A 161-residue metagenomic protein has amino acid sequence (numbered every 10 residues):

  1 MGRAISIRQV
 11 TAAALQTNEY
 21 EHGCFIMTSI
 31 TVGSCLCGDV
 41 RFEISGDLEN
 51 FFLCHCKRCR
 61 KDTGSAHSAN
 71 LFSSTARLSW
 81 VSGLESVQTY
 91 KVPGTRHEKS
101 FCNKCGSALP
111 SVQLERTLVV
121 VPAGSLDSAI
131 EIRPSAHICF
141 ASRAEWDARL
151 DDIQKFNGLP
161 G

Functional and structural regions predicted by a protein language model:
M1-I26: N-terminal amphipathic/basic-hydrophobic helices that include classical n-h-c signal peptides and signal-anchor
T17-G161: A short Gly-Trp-Pro
